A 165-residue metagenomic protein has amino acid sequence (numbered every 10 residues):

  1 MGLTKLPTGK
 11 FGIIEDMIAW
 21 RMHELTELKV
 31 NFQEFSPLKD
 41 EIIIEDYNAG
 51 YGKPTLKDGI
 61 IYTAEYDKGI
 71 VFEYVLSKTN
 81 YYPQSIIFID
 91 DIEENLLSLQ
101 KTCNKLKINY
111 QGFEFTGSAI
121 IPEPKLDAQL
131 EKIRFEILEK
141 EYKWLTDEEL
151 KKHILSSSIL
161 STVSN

Functional and structural regions predicted by a protein language model:
M1-L6, E34: Short, well-structured secondary-structure segments
F11-N165: C-terminal cap/substrate-recognition subdomain and adjoining C-terminal extension of metal-dependent phosphatase-like
